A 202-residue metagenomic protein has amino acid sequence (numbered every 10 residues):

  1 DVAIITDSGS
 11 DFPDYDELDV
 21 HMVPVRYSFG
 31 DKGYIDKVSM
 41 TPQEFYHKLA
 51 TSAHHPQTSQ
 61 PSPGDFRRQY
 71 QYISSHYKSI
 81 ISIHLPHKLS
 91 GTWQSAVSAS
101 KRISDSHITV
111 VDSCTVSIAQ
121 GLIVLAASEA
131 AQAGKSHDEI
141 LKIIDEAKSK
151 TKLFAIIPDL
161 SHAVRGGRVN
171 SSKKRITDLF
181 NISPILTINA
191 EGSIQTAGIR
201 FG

Functional and structural regions predicted by a protein language model:
V2, G9-R26, D31-K32, K88 (+4 more regions): Mixed-charge interfacial surface used for oligomerization/domain docking and macromolecular partner engagement
A3-I5, I81: Conserved beta-strand elements of the Class I
K32-D105: Class I S-adenosyl-L-methionine
